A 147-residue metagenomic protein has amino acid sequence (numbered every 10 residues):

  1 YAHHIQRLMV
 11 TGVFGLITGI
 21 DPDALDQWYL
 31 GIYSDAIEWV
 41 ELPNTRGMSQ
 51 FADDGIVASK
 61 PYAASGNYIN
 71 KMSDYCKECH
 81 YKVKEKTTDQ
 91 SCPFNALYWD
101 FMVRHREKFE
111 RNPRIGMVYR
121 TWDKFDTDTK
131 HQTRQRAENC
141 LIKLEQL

Functional and structural regions predicted by a protein language model:
Y1-L147: C-terminal catalytic domain of photolyase/cryptochrome flavoproteins, centering on the FAD-binding pocket
